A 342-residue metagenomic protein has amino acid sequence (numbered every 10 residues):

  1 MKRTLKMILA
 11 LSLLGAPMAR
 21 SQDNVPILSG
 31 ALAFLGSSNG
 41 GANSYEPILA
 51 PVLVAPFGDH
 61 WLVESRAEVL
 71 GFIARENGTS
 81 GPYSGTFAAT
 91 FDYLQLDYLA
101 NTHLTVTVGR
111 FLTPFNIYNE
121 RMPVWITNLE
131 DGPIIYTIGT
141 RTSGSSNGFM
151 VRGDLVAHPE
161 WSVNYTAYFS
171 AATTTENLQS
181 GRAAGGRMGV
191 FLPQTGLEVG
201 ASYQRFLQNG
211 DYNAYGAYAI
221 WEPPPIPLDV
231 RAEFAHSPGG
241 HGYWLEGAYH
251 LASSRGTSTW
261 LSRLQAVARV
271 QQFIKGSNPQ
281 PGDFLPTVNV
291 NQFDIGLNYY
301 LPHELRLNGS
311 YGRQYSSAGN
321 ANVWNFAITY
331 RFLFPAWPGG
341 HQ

Functional and structural regions predicted by a protein language model:
M1-K6: Positively charged n-region of N-terminal signal peptides that target proteins for export
M7-N43, R255-L264, F332-Q342: Outer-membrane beta-barrel biogenesis signature
D23-L32, G40-A172, S180-R182, G189-G196 (+4 more regions): Outer membrane beta-barrel
N39-Y45, G81-A88, G139-S143, E176-G181 (+4 more regions): Replace "Gram-negative outer membrane beta-barrel proteins" with "bacterial and organellar outer membrane beta-barrel
P47, T90-D92, A171, R182-A184 (+7 more regions): Transmembrane beta-barrel architecture of outer-membrane proteins
V151, G247, N320-Q342: Outer-membrane beta-barrel "beta-signal"
G200, Q204, Q208-S237: Oxyanion-binding "anion nests"
S253-Y315: C-terminal hydrophobic structural anchor segments that stabilize assembly/packing rather than catalytic chemistry
